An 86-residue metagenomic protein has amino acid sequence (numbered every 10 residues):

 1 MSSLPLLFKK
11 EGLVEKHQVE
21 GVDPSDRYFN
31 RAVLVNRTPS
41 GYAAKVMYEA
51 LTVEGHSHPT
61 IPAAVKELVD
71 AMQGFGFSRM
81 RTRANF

Functional and structural regions predicted by a protein language model:
M1-M47, T52: N-terminal segment of the canonical double-stranded RNA-binding domain
A43, E54-H56, G74: Short acidic, gly/pro-rich beta-turn/loop elements at beta-sheet edges and active-site/ligand-binding grooves
M47-A63: A short, exposed loop/beta-hairpin motif centered on an aromatic-Gly-Thr core
P59-R79: Ampiphathic alpha-helical segments that act as solvent-exposed interaction surfaces
S78-F86: Intrinsically disordered, low-complexity charged/polar segments
